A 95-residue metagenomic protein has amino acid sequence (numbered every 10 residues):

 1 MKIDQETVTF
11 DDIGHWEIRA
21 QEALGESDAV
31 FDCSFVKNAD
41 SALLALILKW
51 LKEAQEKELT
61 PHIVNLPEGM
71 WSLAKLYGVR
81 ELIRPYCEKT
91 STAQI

Functional and structural regions predicted by a protein language model:
M1-A42, K49-I95: STAS-like cytosolic regulatory interaction modules
